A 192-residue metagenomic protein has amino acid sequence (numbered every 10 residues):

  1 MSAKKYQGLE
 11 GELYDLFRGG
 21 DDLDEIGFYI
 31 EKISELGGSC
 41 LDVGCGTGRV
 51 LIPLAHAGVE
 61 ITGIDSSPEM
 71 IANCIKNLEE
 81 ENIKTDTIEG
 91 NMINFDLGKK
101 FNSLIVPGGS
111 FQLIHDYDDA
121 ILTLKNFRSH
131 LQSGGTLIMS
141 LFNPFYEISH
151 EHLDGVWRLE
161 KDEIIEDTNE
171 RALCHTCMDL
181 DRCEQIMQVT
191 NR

Functional and structural regions predicted by a protein language model:
M1-G38, R49: Conserved class I S-adenosyl-L-methionine
S39, E60, D86, K100-N102: Structural signature of beta-strand start/N-cap positions in the alpha/beta core of ABC transporter nucleotide-binding
G44-G46: Class I SAM-dependent methyltransferase "Motif I" SAM/SAH-binding loop
L51-N94: Class I SAM-dependent methyltransferase SAM/SAH-binding core
I93-S103: A short acidic, Gly/Pro-enriched loop at the edge of an enzyme's catalytic core that lines a small-molecule cofactor
N102-D118: A short SAM/SAH-binding and catalytic strip from SAM-dependent methyltransferases
I121-S133: A short glycine-rich, Lys/Arg-flanked "PGG" loop and its adjoining helix->strand segment in the class I
M139-R192: SAM-dependent methyltransferase
